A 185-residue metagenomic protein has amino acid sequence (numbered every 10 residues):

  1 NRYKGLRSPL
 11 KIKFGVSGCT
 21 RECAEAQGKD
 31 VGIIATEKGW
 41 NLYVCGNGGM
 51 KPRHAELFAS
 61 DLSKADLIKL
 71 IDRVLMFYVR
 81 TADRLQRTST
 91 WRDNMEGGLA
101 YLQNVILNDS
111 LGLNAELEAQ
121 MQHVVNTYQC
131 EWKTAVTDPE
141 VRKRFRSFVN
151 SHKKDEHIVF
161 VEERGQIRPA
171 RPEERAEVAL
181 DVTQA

Functional and structural regions predicted by a protein language model:
N1-A185: Peripheral terminal and linker regions in Fe-S/redox and tRNA-modifying enzymes
